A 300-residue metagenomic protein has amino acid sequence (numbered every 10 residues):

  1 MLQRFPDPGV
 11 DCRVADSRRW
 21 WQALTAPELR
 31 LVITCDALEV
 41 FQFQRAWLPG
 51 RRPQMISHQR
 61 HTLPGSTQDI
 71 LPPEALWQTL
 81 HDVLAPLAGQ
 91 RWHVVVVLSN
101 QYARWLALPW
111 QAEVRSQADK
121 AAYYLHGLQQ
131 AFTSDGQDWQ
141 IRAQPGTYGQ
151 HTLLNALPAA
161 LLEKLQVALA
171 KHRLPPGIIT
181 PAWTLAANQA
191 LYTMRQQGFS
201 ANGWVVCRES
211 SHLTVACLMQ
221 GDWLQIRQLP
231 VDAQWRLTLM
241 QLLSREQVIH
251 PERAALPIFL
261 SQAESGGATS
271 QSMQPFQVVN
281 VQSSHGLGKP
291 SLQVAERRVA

Functional and structural regions predicted by a protein language model:
M1-A300: Hydrophobic/aromatic-enriched cytosolic interaction surfaces used to assemble or bind macromolecules
